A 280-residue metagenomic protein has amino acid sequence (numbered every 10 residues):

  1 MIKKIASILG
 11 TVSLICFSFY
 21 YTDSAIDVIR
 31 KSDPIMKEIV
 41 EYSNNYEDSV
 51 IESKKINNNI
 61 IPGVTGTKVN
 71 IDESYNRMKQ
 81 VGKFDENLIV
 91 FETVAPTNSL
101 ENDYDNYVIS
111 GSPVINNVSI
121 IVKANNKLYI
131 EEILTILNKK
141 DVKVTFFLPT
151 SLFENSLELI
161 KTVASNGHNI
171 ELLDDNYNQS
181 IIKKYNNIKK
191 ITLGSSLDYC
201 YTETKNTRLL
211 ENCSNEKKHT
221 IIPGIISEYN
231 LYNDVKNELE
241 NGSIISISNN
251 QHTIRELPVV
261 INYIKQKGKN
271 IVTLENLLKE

Functional and structural regions predicted by a protein language model:
I2-I120, L128, I271-E280: N-terminal pre-catalytic segment of deacetylase/amide-hydrolase enzymes
K3-K4, K31, K37, K54-K55 (+14 more regions): Context-gated lysine
I5, G111-V114, L137-K140, N169 (+3 more regions): A short alpha-helix capping/helix-coil boundary motif
T11, T22, T65-T67, T93 (+10 more regions): Residue-identity detector for threonine
K37-V40, F146, C200: Generic structural hydrophobic/aromatic packing signal, biased to beta-strands
F84-I181: Active-site beta->alpha N-cap acidic-glycine motif
D175-N270, E275-E280: Catalytic domains of cell-wall/extracellular-matrix polysaccharide-remodeling enzymes, centered on de-N-acetylation
